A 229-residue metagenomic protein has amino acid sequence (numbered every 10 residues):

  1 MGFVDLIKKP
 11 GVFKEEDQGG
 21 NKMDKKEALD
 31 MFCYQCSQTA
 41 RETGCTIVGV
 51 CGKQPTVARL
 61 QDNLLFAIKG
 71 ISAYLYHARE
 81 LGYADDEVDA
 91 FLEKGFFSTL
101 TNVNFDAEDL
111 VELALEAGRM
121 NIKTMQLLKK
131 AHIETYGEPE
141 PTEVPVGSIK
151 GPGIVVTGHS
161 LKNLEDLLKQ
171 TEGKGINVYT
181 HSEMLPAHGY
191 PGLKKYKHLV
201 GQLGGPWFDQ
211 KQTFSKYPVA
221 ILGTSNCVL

Functional and structural regions predicted by a protein language model:
F3-I7, M23-L229: Metallocofactor- and cofactor-centric catalytic cores in central/energy metabolism, strongly enriched
K8-K22: Short, Lys/Arg-enriched N-terminal segments with co-localized hydrophobic residues within the first ~10-30 amino acids
